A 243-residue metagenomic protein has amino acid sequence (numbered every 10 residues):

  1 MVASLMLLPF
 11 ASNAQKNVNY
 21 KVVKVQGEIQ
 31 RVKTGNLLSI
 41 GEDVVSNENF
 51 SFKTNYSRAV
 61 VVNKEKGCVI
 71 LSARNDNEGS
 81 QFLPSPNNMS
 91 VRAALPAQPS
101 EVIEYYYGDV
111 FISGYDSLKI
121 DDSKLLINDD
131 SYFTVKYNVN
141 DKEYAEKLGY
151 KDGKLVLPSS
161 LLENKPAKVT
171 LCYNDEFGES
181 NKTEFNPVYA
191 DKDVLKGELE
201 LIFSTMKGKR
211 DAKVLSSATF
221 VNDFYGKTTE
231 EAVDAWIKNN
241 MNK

Functional and structural regions predicted by a protein language model:
M1-V22: Bacterial Sec-dependent N-terminal signal peptides
Q15-T34, S46, F52-V60, K64-G67 (+2 more regions): Glycine- and acidic-residue-biased ligand/ion/polar-headgroup-sensing regions
F52, S113-D129: Aromatic/hydrophobic beta-strand junction motif of beta-rich domains
N75, V139-V156: Solvent-exposed serine/threonine-rich low-complexity stretches and specific carbohydrate-binding patches
D76-S117, G197-M206, D223: Short, compositionally biased P/S/T/A/G/V-rich stretches that sit at domain boundaries
K124-K147, T170-D175: Extended low-complexity, serine/threonine- and proline-enriched intrinsically disordered segments
P158-A167: Surface-exposed, short loops/turns at beta-strand junctions within beta-sandwich domains
E176-K243: Short beta-strand elements
